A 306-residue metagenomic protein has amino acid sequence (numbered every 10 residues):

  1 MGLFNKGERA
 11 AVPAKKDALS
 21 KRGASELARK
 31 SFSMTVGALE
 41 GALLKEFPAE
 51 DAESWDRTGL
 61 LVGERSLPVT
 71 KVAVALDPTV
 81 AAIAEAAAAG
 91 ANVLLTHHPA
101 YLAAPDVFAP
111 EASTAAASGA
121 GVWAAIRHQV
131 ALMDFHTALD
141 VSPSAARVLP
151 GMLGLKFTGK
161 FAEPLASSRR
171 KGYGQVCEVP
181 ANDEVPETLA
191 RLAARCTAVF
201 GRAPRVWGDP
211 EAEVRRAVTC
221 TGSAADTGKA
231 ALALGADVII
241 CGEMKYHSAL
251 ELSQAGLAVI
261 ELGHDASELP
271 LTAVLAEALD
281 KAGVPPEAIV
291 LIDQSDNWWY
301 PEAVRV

Functional and structural regions predicted by a protein language model:
M1-V306: Hydrophobic structural segments
